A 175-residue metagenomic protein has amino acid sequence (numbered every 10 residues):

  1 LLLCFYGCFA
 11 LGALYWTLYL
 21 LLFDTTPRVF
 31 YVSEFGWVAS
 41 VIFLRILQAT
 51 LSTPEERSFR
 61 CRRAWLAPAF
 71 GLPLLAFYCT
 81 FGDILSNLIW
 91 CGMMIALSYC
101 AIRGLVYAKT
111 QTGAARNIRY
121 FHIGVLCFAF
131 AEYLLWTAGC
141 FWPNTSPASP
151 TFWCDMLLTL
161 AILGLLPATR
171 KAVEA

Functional and structural regions predicted by a protein language model:
L1-C8, E55-L66, T112-G124, E174-A175: Membrane-interfacial loop-to-transmembrane alpha-helix junctions, especially the N-terminal start
L1-L22, E34-F43, R119-F141, L157-A161: Hydrophobic alpha-helical transmembrane segments of multi-pass membrane proteins
W16-W65, A101-A108, L165-E174: Internal transmembrane alpha-helix with an interfacial aromatic "cap," most often the third helix
L21-V29, F77-L88, F141-T145: Membrane-interface helix caps and helix-loop-helix hairpins in membrane proteins
G71-Y107, A148-C154: Extracellular-loop-to-transmembrane junctions of the mid-late helices
Y99-A175: C-terminal transmembrane-bundle signature of multipass membrane proteins, characterized by strong activation on
